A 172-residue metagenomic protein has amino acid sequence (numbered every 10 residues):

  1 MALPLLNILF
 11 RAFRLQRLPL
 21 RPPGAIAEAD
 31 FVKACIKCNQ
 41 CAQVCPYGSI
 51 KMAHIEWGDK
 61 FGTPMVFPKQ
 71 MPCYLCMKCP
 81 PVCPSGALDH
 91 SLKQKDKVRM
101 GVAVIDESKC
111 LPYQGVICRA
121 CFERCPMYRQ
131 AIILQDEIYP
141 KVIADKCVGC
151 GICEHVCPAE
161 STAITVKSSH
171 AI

Functional and structural regions predicted by a protein language model:
M1-I172: Non-ligating segments of multi-cofactor redox enzymes
